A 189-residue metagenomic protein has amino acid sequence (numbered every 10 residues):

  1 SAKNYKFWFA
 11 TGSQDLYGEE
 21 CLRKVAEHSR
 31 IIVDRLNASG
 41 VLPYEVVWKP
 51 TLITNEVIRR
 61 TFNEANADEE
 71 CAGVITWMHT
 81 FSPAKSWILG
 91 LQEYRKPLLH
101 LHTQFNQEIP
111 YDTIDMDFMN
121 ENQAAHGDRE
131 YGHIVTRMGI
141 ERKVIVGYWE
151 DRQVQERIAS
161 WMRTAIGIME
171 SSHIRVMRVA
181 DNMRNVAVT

Functional and structural regions predicted by a protein language model:
S1-T189: Metallocofactor- and cofactor-centric catalytic cores in central/energy metabolism, strongly enriched
